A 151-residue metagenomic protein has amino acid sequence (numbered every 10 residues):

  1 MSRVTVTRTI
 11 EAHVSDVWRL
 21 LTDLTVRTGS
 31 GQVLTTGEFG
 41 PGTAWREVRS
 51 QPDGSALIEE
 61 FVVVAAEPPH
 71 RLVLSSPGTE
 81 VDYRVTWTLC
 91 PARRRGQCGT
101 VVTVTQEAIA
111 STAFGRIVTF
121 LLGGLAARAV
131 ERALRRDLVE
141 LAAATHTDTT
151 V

Functional and structural regions predicted by a protein language model:
M1-P41, V151: Hydrophobic ligand-binding cavity/cleft-lining segments
T7-E11, V62, T88: Generic structural detector for well-ordered beta-strands
A12-V14, A66-P68, A92-R94: Short loop segments at secondary-structure junctions
R19-V26, G123, V139, A143-H146: Short, intrinsically disordered, mixed-charge
R27, L72, S111: Flexible, glycine-rich phosphate/dinucleotide-binding loops and adjacent beta-alpha linkers at cofactor/substrate
Q32-R84, Q97-V101, R136-V151: Glycine-rich portal/gate segments that line the openings of hydrophobic small-molecule binding cavities
P77-R136: Beta-strand/loop substructures that line and gate deep hydrophobic ligand-binding cavities in soluble
